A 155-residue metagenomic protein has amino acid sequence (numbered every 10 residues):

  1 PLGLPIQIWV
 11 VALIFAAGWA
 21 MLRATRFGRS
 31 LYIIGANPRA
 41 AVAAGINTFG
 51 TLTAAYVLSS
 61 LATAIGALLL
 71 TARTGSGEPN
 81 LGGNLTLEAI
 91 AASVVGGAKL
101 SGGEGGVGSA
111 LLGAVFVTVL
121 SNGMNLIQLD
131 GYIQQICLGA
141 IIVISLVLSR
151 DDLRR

Functional and structural regions predicted by a protein language model:
L2-G77: Helix-loop-helix "hairpin" substructures at the membrane interface of multi-pass membrane proteins
L2-W9, G50-A54, E104, G108 (+4 more regions): Structural motif marking the loop-to-transmembrane transition
A16-A17, L22, A43-G50, L120-R155: Cytosolic-side transmembrane-helix boundaries in multi-pass membrane proteins
A24-R26, L100-G108, L153-R155: Membrane-helix interface "capping/anchor" motifs
T63, R73-G139: Transmembrane alpha-helical segments in multi-pass inner-membrane proteins
